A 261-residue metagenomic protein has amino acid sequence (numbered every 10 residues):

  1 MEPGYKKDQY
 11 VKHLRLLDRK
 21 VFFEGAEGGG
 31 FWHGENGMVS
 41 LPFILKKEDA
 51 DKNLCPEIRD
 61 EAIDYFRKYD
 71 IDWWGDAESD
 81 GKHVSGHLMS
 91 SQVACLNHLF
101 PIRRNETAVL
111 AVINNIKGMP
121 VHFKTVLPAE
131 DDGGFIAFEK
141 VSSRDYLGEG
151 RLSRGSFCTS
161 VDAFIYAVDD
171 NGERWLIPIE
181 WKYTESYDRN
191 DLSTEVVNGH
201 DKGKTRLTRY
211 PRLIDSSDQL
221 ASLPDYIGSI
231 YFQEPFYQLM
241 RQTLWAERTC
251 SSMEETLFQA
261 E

Functional and structural regions predicted by a protein language model:
M1-E261: Charged, terminal alpha-helix-loop-beta segments that serve as non-catalytic nucleic-acid engagement and/or assembly
